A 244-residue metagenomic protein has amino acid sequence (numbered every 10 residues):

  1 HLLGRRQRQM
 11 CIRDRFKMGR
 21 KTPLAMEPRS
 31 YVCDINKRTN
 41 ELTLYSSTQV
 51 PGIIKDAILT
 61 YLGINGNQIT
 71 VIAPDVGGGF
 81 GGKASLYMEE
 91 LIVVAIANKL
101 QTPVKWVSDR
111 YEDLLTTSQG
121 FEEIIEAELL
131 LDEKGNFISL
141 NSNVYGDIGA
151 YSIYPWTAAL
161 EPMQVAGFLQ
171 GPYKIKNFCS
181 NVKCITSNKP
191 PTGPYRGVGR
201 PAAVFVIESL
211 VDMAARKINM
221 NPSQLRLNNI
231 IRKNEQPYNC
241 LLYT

Functional and structural regions predicted by a protein language model:
H1-R8, I12, Y243: Single conserved hydrophobic/aromatic residue that forms the stacking wall/gate of nucleotide- or nucleobase-binding
R13-S30, T39: Soluble metallo-hydrolase cores and metallopeptidase-like ectodomains found primarily in the secretory/periplasmic
A25, G82-E133, T192-K217, Y238-L242: Glycine-rich and small/hydrophobic secondary-structure elements
P28, R38-L42, I64-Q68, L100-V104 (+3 more regions): Short coil/turn connectors at secondary-structure junctions
Y31-L100, R196-Q224: Alpha-helical support elements that line or immediately flank enzyme active sites and cofactor-binding pockets
V50-I54, L59, E112-P201: Gly/Pro-rich active-site capping loops and adjacent beta-alpha segments that organize cofactor/substrate pockets
Q68-P74, Q101-Y111, I138-N143, I175 (+1 more regions): Beta-strand segments within the central parallel beta-sheet cores of soluble alpha/beta enzyme folds
